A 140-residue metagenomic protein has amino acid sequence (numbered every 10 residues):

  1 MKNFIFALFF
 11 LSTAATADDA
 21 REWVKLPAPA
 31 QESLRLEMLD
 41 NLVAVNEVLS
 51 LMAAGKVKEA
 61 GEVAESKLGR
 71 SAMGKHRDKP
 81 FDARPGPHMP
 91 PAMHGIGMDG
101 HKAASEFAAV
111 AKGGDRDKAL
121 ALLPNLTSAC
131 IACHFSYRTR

Functional and structural regions predicted by a protein language model:
M1-A7: Sec-dependent signal peptide recognition, specifically the positively charged N-region followed immediately by
L8-F10, K56: A hydrophobic alpha-helix/topogenic segment detector that preferentially activates on transmembrane helices
S12-A17: N-terminal signal peptide c-region/cleavage motif recognized by signal peptidases
D18-R140: Sequence context surrounding c-type heme c attachment/ligation sites in exported
